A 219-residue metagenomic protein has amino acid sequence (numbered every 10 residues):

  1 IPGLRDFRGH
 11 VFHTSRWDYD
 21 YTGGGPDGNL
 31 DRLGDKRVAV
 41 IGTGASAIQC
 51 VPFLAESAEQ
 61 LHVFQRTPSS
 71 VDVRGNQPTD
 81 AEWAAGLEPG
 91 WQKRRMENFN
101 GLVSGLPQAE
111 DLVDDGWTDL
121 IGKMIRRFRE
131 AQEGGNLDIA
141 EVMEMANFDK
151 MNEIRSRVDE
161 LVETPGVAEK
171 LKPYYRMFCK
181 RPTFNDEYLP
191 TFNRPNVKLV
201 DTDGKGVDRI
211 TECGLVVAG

Functional and structural regions predicted by a protein language model:
I1-G9, R16, D20, N29-D35 (+2 more regions): N-terminal FAD-binding dinucleotide-binding subdomain shared by FAD-dependent oxidases/monooxygenases
G24-G25: Acidic/histidine-rich helix-loop elements that form or flank divalent-metal/phosphate-binding sites at the catalytic
A47: N-terminal Rossmann-fold NAD(P) dinucleotide-binding loop
C50-L54: Aromatic pocket-lining residues of Rossmann-like dinucleotide-binding sites
